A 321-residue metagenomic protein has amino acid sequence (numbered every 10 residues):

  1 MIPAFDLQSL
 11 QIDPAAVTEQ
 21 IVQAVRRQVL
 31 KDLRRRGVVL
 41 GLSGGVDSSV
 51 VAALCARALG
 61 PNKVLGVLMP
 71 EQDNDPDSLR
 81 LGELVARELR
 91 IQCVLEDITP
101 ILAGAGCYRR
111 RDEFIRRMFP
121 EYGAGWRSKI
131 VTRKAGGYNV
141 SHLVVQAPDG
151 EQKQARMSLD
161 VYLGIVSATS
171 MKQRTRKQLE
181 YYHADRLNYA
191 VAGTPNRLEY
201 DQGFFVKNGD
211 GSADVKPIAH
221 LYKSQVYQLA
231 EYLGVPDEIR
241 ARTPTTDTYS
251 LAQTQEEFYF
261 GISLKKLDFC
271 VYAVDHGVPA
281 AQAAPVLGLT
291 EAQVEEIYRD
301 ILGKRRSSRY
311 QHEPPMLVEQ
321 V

Functional and structural regions predicted by a protein language model:
M1-L40, V50, L54-R57, N62-L65 (+3 more regions): ATP/NTP-dependent adenylation/nucleotidyl-transfer catalytic domains that generate, transfer, or process NMP-activated
G45: Conserved G/P- and acidic residue-centered "switch" motifs that form tight phosphate/ATP-binding loops in soluble
P70: Acidic, Mg2+-coordinating phosphoryl-transfer loop and its flanking beta/alpha structural elements, shared across
